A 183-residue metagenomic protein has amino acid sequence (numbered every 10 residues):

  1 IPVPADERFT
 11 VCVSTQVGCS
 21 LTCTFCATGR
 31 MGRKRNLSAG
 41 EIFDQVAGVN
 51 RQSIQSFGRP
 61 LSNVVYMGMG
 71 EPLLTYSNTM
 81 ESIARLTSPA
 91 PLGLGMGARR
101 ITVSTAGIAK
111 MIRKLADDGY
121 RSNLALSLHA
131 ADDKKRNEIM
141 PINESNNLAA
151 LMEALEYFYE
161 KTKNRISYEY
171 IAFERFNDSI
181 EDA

Functional and structural regions predicted by a protein language model:
I1-D6, D178: Short intrinsically disordered, low-complexity coil segments enriched in acidic
P2, V13-V17, A27, V65-G68 (+2 more regions): Short, structured patches in soluble enzyme cores that scaffold and shape functional sites
P2-P4, R30, G107, L155: Short, well-ordered turn and helix-capping elements at secondary-structure junctions
P4-D44: Canonical Radical SAM [4Fe-4S] cluster-binding loop centered on the CxxxCxxC motif and its immediate flanking residues
A39-G40, D44-Q55: Ferredoxin-type iron-sulfur electron-transfer modules in oxidoreductases and energy-metabolism complexes
N50-N63, G68-A183: Conserved AdoMet/S-adenosylmethionine-binding subsite of the radical SAM
